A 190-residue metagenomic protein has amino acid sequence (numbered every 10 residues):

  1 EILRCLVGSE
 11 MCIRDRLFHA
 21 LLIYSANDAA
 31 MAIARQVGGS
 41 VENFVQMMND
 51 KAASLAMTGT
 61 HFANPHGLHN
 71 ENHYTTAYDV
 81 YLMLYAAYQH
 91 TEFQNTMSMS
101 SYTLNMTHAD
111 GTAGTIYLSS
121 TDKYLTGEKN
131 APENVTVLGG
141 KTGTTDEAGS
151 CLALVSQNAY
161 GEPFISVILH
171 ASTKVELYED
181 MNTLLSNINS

Functional and structural regions predicted by a protein language model:
E1-G8, C12-I13: Single conserved hydrophobic/aromatic residue that forms the stacking wall/gate of nucleotide- or nucleobase-binding
C5, A20-Y24, A86-A87, N187: Conserved catalytic core of Hanks-type protein kinase domains
G8, H19, R35, S98: Phosphate-coordinating loops and pocket residues in cytosolic domains that bind phosphorylated ligands
E10, I23-R35, A63: Substrate-binding clefts and substrate-entry loops adjacent to catalytic sites of polymer-processing enzymes acting on
E10, R14-L22, F44-M48, A53: Non-catalytic, solvent-exposed segments at the cell envelope interface
G39-S190: Penicillin-recognizing serine hydrolase domain
